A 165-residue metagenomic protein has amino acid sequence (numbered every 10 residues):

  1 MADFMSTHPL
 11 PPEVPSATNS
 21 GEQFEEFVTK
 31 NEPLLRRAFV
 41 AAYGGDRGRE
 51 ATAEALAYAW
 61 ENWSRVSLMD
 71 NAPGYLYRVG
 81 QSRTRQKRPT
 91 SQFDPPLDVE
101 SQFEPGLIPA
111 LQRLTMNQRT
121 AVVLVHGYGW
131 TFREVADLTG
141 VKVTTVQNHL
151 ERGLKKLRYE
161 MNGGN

Functional and structural regions predicted by a protein language model:
A2-R37, R119: A short, charge-rich alpha-helical start-of-domain segment used by transcription regulators
E13-V14, F39-A42, G106-L114: Short amphipathic alpha-helical boundary/capping segments
S16-E26, R36-E54, S64-D70, V143 (+1 more regions): Short, charged helix-capping/linker segments at alpha-helix termini
L35, G48-A59, L76, V135 (+2 more regions): Short, small-hydrophobic-rich alpha-helical interface motif
E61-L68, R78-P95: Arg/Lys-rich amphipathic alpha helix in sigma70-family domain 2
Q81, T139-G164: DNA-recognition helix of helix-turn-helix
S101, L111-R119: Short helix-coil-helix linker/hinge
A121-V125: A short pre-motif secondary-structure segment
